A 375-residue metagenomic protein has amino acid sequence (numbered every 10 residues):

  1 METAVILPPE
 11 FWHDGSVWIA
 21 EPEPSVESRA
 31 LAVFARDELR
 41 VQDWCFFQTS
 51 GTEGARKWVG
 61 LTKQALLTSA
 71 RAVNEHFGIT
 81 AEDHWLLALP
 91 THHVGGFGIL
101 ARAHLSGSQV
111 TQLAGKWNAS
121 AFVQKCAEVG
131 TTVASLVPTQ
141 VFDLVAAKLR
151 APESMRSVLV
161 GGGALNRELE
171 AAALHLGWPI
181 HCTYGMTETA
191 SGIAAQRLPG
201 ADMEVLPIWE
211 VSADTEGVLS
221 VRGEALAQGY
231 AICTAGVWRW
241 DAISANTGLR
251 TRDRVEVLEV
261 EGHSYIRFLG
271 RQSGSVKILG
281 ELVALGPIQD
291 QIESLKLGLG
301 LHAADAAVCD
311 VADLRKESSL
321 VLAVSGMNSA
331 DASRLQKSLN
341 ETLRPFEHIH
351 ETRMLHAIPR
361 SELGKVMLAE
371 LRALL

Functional and structural regions predicted by a protein language model:
R29-Q48, A81-H84: Conserved pre-ATP/AMP-binding loop-to-beta segment of ANL
W44-R71, G78: Conserved AMP-binding A3 loop
L61-R71, H84-D143, H181: AMP-binding/adenylate-forming
A146-G200: Gly/Ser/Thr-rich phosphate-binding loop
M186-E204, E224-Q228, I232-V237: Active-site loops of AMP-binding adenylate-forming
T215-T251, R271, E281-V283, P287: Conserved ATP/PPi-binding loop(s) of AMP-dependent carboxylate-activating enzymes
N246-E347: AMP-binding/adenylate-forming catalytic core of the ANL superfamily
L343-V366: AMP-binding/adenylate-forming catalytic domain of the ANL superfamily
